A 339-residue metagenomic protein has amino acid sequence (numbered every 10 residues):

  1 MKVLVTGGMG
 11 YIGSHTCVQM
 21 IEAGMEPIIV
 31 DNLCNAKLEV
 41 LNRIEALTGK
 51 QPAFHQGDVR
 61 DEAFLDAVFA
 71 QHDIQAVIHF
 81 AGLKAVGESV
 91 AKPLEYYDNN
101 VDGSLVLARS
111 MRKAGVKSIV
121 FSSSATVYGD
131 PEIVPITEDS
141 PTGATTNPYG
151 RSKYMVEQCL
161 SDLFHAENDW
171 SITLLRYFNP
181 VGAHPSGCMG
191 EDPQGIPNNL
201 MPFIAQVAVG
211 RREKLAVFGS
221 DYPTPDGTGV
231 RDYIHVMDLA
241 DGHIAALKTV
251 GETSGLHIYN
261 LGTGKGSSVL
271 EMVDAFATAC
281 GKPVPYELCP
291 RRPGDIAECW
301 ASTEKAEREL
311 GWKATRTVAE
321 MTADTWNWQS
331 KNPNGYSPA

Functional and structural regions predicted by a protein language model:
M1-A183: N-terminal Rossmann-like NAD(P)+-binding domain of SDR-like oxidoreductases, especially those catalyzing
G57, F69, Y96, D192-I196 (+4 more regions): Pocket-edge positions in alpha/beta enzyme catalytic cores
Y97, T146-Y154, G190, Q194-N198 (+2 more regions): Short-chain dehydrogenase/reductase
L175, S186, L215-V217: Oxidoreductase cofactor-interface core, primarily capturing Rossmann-like NAD(P)-dependent enzymes
G182-H184, D221-Y222: Short, basic/glycine-rich phosphate-binding loops at helix/coil junctions that contact nucleotide phosphates
H184-P197, I204-V207, E213: Hydrophobic, Gly/Ser/Ala-rich alpha-helical and linker tracts in large acyl-processing enzymes of secondary/lipid
L200-A339: C-terminal substrate-binding subdomain of Rossmann-fold SDR/epimerase-dehydratase oxidoreductases
